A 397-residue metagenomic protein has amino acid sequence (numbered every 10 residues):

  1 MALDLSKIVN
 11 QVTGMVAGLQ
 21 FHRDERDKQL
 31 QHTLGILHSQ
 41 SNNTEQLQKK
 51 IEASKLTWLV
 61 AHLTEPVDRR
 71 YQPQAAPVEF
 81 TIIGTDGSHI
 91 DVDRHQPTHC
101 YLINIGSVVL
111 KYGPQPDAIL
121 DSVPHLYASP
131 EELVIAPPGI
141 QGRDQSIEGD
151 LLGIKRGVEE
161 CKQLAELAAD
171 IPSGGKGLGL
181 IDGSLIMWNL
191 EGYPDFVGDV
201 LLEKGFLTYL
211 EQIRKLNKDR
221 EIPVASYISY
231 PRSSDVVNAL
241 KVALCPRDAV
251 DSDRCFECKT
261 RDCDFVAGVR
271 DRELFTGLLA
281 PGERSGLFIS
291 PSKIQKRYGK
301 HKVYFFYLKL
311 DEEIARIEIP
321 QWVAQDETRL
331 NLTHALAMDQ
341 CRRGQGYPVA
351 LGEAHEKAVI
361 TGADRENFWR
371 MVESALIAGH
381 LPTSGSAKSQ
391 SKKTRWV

Functional and structural regions predicted by a protein language model:
M1-P66, R70-A75, F80, G149-L178 (+1 more regions): Long, contiguous domain-sized segments
I82-T85: Short hydrophobic beta-strand that contains or immediately precedes a catalytic carboxylate
S88-D91, G106-K111, L185-M187, Y230-S233: Short loop/turn segments at secondary-structure transitions that flank enzyme active sites
I90-I140: Acidic, metal-ligating active-site segments
L120-E159, Q163-E166: Acidic/glycine-enriched edge-of-secondary-structure segments
